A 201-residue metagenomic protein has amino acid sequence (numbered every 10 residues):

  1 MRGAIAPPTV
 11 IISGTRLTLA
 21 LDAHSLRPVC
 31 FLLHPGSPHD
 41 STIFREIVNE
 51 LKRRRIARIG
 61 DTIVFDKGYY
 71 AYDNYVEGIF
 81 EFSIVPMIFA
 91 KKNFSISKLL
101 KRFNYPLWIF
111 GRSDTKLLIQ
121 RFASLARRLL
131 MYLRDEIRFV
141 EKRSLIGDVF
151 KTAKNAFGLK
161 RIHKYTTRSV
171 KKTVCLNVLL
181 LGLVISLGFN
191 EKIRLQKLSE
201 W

Functional and structural regions predicted by a protein language model:
M1-K67, A71-F80: Polybasic low-complexity intrinsically disordered regions
H24, N49, K91, G158 (+1 more regions): Residue-level marker of positions within ordered structural domains that often coincide with functionally constrained
S25, R127-Y132, K154-L159: Short acidic (Asp/Glu) and glycine-rich catalytic loops that position anionic groups and cofactors
R53, S95, I185-G188: A generic secondary-structure boundary signal that marks alpha-helix termini
G68-Y69, D73-F150: Helix-centered, glycine/charged polyanion-binding patches within enzymatic domains that contact phosphate-containing
E136-W201: Basic, amphipathic alpha-helical segments enriched in Lys/Arg and hydrophobic/aromatic residues
